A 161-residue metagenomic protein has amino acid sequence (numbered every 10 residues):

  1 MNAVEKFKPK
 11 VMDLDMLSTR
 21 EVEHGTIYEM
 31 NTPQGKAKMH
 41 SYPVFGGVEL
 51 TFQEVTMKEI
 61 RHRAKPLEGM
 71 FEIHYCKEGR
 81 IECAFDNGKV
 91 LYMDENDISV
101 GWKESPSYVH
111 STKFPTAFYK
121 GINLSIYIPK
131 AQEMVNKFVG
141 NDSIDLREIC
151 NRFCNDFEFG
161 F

Functional and structural regions predicted by a protein language model:
M1-E68, H74: N-terminal low-complexity or simple alpha-helical regulatory segments that function as activation/interaction modules
E29, K38, A84, V90-Y92: Ser/Thr- (and often Asn-) enriched beta-sheet segments in non-cytosolic proteins
M57, E68-M70, E82, V100-W102 (+1 more regions): Short, charged/polar low-complexity linear motifs in solvent-exposed/disordered segments
I60, E82, A131-E133: Short, acidic Gly/Pro/Ser/Thr-rich loop/turn segments
H62-K65, I81-F85, Y108-P115: Short beta-strand His + acidic residue motifs that chelate non-heme Fe in jelly-roll/DSBH and cupin folds
L67-K89, I128: Glycine- and acidic-residue-biased ligand/ion/polar-headgroup-sensing regions
D94-F161: Alpha-helical bundle regulatory/interaction domains
